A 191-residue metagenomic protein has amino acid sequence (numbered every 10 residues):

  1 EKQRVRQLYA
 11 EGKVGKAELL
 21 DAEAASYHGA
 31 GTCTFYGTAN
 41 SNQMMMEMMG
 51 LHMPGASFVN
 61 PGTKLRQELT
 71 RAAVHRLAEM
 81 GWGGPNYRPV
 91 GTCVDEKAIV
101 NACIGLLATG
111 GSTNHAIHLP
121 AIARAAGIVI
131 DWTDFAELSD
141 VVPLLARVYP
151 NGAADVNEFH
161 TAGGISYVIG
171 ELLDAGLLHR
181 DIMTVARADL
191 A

Functional and structural regions predicted by a protein language model:
E1-A191: Catalytic or ion-coupling anion/metal-binding cores of large enzyme and transporter domains
